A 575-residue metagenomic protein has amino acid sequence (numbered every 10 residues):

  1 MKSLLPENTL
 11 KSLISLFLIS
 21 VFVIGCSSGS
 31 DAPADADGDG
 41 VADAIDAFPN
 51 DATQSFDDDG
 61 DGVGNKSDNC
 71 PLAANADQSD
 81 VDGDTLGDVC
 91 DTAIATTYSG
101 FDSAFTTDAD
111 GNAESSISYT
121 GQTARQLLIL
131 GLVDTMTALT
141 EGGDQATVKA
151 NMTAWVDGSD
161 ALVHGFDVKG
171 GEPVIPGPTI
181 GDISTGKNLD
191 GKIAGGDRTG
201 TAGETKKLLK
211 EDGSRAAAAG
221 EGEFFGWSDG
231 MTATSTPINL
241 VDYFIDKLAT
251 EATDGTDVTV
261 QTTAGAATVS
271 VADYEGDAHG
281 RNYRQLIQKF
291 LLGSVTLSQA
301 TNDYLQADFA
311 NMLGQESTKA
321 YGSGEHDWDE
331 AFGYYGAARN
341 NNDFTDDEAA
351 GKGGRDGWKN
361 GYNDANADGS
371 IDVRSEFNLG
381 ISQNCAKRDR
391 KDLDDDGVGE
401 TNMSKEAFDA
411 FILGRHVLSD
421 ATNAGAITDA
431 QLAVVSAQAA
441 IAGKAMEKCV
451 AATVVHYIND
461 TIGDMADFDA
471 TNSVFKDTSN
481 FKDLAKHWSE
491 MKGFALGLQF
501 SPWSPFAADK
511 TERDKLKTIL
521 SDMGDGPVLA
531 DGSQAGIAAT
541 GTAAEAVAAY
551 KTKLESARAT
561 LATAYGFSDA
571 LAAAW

Functional and structural regions predicted by a protein language model:
K2-I14: Bacterial N-terminal signal peptides that target proteins for export
S3-L5, A32, F48, C70 (+2 more regions): Intrinsic-disorder/low-complexity coil detector
S12, D68-P71, T318: Homeobox/homeodomain signature
F22-G25: C-terminal motif of bacterial Sec signal peptides marking the signal peptidase cleavage site
S28-A93: Extracellular calcium-associated, cysteine-rich motifs in secreted modular proteins
A93-W575: Mature extracytoplasmic or organellar-lumen-exposed domains after removal of signal/transit peptides
